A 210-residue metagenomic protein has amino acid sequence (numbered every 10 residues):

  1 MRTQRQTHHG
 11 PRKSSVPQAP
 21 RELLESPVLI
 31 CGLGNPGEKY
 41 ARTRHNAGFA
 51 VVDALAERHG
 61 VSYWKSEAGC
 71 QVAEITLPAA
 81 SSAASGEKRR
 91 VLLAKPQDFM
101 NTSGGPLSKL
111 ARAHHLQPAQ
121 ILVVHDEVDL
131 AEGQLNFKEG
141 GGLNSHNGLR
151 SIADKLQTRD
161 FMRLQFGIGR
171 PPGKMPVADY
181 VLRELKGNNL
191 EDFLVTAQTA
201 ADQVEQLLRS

Functional and structural regions predicted by a protein language model:
R2-G140, R150, D154-L164, P171-P176 (+1 more regions): Nucleotide and nucleotide-moiety/phosphate-recognizing core
N136-G142, V181-L185: Short glycine-enriched, charge-decorated loop/helix-capping segments at active-site entrances that position
D179-F193: Active-site-adjacent mobile loop/cap segments within catalytic or ligand-binding domains
